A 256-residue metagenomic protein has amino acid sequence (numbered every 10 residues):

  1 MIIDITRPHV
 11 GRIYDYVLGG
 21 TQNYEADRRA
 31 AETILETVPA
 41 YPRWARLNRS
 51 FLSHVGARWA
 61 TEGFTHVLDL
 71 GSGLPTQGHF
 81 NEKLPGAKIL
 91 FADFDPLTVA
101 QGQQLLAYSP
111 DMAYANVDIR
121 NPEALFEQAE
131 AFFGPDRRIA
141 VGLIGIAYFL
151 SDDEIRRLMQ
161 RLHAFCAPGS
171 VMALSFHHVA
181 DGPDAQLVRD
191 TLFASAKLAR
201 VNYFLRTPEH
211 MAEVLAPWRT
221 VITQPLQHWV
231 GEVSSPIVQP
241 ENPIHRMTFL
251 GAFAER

Functional and structural regions predicted by a protein language model:
M1-V117, P122-E123, Q128-P135, H163 (+1 more regions): Rossmann-like AdoMet
Y14, R219-E232: Conserved S-adenosyl-L-methionine
I119, A131-E154: A short SAM/SAH-binding and catalytic strip from SAM-dependent methyltransferases
P122-F126, F149-R161: A short, conserved alpha-helix within the catalytic core of class I
A140, M159, F165-H177: Conserved beta-strand signature within the Rossmann-like core of class I S-adenosyl-L-methionine
A185-E209: Conserved Class I S-adenosyl-L-methionine
V201-P225: Short alpha-helix
V233-R256: Core SAM-dependent methyltransferase catalytic element
